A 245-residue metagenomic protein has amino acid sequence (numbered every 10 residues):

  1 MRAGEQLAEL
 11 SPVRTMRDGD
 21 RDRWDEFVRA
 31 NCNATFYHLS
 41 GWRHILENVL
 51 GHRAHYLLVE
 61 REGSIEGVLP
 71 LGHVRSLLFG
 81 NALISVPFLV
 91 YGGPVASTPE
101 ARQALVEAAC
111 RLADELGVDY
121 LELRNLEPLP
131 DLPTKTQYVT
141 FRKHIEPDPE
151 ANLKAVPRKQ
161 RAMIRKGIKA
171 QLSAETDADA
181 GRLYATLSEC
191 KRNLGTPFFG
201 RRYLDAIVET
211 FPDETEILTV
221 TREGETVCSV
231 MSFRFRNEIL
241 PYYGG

Functional and structural regions predicted by a protein language model:
M1-E9: Short, intrinsically disordered terminal tails adjacent to the first/last structured region
E9-E62, L69-F79, Y120, N125-G245: A conserved beta-strand-loop-helix scaffold within acyl/acetyltransferase catalytic domains
H55-L57, G67, G92, E107: N-terminal, well-ordered alpha-helical segments
I84-N125: A gly/proline- and charged-residue-enriched helix-loop-helix capping module
